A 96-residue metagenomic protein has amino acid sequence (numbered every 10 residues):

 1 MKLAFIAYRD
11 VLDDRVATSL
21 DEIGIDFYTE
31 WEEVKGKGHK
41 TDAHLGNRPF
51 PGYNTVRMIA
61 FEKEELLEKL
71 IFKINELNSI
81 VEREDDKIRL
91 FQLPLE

Functional and structural regions predicted by a protein language model:
M1-E96: Positively charged, small/polar-rich N-terminal and surface patches that mediate targeting and assembly and bind
